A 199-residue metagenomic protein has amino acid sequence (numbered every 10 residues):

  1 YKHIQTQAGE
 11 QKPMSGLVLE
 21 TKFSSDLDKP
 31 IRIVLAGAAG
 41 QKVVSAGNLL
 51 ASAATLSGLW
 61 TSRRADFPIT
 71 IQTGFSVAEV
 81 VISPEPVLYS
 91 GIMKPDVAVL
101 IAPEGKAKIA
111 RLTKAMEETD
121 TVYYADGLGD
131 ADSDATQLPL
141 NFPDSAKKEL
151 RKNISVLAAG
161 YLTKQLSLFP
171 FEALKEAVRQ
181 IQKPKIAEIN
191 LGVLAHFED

Functional and structural regions predicted by a protein language model:
Y1-D199: Active-site cofactor/cluster-binding pocket
